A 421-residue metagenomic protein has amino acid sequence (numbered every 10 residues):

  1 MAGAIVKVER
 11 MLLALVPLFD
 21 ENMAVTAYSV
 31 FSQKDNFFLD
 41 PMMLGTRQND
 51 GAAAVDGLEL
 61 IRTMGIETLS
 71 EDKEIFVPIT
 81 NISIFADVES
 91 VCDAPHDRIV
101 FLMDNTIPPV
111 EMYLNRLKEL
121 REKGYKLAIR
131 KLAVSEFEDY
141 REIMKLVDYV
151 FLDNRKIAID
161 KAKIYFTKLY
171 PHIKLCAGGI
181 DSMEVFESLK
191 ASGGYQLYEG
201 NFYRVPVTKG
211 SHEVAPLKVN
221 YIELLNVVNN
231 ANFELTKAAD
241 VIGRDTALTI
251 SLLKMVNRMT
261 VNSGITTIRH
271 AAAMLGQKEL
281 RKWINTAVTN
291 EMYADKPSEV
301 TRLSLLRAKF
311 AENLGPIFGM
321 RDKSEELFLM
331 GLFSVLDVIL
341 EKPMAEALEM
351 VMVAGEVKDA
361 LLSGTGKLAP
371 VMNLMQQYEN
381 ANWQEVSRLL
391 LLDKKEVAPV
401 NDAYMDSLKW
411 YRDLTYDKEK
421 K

Functional and structural regions predicted by a protein language model:
A2-R98, N105-E111, L253, L275-G276 (+1 more regions): Bacterial c-di-GMP phosphodiesterase EAL domain
K7-R10, G57, D160, Y165-T167 (+1 more regions): Conserved alpha-helical "signature site" that marks functionally important helical segments or helix/loop junctions
D20, R130-K131, D245: Acidic active-site catalytic centers that drive phospho-/nucleotidyl reactions and related ester hydrolyses
D50-V55, F76-S83, V100-M103, A128 (+5 more regions): Short acidic/polar alpha-helix capping motifs at helix-coil junctions
L58-T68, L117-R121, F166-Y170, G315: Hydrophobic, Leu/Ile/Phe/Ala-enriched alpha-helical segments that form helix-helix packing faces
T80, D93-P95, D104-T106, D153 (+3 more regions): Short, solvent-exposed coil/turn linker segments
D93-L169, I173-R204, K323-E326: The catalytic core of metal-dependent phosphodiesterases that act on cyclic dinucleotides
